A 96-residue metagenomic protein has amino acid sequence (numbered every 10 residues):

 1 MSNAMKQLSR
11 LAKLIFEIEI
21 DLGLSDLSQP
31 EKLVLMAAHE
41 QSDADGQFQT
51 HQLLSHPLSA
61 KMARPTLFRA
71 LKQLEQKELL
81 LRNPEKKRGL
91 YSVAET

Functional and structural regions predicted by a protein language model:
M1-K6: General nucleic-acid-binding
Q7-A38: Short alpha-helical segments that sit at the start of domains
A44-L58: Short acidic, hydrophobic short linear motifs in intrinsically disordered regions
T50-H51, T66-R69, S92: Short glycine/proline-centered loop/turn elements that form peptide/ligand docking sites
T50-L54, K72, K77: Residues within the helices of the helix-turn-helix
K61-Q76: Short amphipathic alpha-helical interaction segments
E75-E85: A short, conserved structural fragment
E85-T96: Short, cationic-aromatic polyanion-contact patches
